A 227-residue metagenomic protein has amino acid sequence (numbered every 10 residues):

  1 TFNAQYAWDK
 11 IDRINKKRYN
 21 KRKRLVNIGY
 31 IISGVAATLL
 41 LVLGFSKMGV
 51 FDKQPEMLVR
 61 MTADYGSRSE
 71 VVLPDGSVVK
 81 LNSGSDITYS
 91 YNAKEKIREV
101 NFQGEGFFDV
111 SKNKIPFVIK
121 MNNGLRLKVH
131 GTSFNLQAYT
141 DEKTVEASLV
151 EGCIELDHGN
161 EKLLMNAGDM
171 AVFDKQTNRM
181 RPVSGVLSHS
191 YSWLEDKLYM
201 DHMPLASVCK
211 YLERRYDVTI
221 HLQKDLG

Functional and structural regions predicted by a protein language model:
A7, I11, N15-G227: A residue-level detector for the "anchor" residue at the start of short, highly conserved motifs
